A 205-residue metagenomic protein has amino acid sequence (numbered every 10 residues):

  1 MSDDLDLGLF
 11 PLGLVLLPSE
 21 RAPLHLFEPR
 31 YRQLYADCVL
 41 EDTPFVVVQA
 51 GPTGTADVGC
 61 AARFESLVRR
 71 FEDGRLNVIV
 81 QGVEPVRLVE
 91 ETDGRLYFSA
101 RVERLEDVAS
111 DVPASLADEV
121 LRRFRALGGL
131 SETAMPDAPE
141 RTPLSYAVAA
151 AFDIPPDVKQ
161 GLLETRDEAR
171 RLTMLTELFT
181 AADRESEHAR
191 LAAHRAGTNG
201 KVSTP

Functional and structural regions predicted by a protein language model:
M1-P205: N-terminal low-complexity, acidic/polar interaction/targeting segments
